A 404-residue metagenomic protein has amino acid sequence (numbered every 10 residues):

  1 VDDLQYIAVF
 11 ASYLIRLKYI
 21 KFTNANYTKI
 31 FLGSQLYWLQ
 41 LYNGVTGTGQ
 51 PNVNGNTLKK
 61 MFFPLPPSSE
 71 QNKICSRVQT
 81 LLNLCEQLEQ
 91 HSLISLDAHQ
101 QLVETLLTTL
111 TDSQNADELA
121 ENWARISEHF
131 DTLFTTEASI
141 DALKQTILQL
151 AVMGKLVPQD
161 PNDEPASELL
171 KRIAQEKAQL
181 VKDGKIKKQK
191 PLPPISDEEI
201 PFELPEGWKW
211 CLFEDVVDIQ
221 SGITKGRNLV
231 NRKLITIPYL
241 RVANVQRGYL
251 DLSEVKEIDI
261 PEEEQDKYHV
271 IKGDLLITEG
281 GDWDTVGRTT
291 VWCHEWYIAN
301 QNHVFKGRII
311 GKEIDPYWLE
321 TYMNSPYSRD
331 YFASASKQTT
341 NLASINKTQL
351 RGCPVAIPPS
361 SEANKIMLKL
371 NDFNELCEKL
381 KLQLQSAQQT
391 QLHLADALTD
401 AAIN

Functional and structural regions predicted by a protein language model:
V1-A11, G33, L229-I237, Y249-D259 (+6 more regions): Short, surface-exposed loop/turn microsegments at beta-strand edges and helix-strand junctions
V1-D3, P194-E199, E214-L229, A243-L275: Sequence-specific dsDNA recognition surfaces
Y6-I15, T46-L65, Y297-F305, I314-Y317 (+1 more regions): A short glycine-rich beta-alpha junction/loop motif
L17, T23, K209-Y239: Extended boundary segments
S68, N72, N83-E104, T108 (+4 more regions): Non-catalytic DNA-recognition/assembly elements of restriction-modification systems
E164-E168: Terminal amphipathic helices with adjacent charged low-complexity linkers/tails
